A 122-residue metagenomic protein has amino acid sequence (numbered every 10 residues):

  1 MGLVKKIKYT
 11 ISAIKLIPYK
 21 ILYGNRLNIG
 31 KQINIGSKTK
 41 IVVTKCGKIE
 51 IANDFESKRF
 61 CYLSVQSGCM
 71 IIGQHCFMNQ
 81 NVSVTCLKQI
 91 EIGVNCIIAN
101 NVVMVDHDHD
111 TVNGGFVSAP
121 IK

Functional and structural regions predicted by a protein language model:
M1-Q32, N95, N101-V102, H107-G114 (+1 more regions): Terminal amphipathic alpha-helical/low-complexity segments used for targeting or macromolecular assembly
T39-K122: Flexible, glycine/small-residue-enriched loop-and-beta-strand segment within the central core of proteins
